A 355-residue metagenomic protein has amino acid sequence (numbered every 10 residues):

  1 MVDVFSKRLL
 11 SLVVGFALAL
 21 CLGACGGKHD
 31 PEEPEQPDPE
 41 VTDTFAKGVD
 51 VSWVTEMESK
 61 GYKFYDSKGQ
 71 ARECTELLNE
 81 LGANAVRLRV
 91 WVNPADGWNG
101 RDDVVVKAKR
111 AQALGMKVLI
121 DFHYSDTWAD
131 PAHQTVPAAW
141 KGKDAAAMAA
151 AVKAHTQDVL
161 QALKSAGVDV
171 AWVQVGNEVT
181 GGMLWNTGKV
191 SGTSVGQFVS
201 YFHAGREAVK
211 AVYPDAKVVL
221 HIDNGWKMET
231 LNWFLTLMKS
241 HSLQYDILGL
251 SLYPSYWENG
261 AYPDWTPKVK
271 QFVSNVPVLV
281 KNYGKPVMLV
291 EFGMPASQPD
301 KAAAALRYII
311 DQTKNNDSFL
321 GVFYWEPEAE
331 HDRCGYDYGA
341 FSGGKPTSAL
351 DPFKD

Functional and structural regions predicted by a protein language model:
V2, R8, G15-E40: Bacterial Sec-dependent N-terminal signal peptides
E40-K117, H123-V152, D158, V170 (+1 more regions): N-terminal substrate-binding region of glycoside hydrolase catalytic domains
K47-V51, V86-L88, V118-F122, A171-V175 (+4 more regions): Hydrophobic faces of well-ordered beta-strands that scaffold small-molecule active sites in alpha/beta enzyme cores
S52-V54, W91-N93, H123-T127, V175-T180 (+4 more regions): Active-site beta-loop-alpha junctions enriched in small/polar residues
S59-K63, V278-G284, A296-D355: Aromatic-rich peripheral "rim/lid" segments of glycoside hydrolase catalytic domains that contact and position glycan
E80-G82, R110-V118, D158-V170, Y201-K217 (+4 more regions): A structural motif corresponding to the C-terminal end of an alpha-helix and its immediate exit/capping segment
G100-V105, D130-Y245, W257-S274, Q298-Y308 (+1 more regions): Active-site cleft segment of glycoside hydrolase catalytic domains centered on the general acid/base Glu
W265-G284, L289-F292: Short, structured interface segments that constitute the first stable element of a domain
